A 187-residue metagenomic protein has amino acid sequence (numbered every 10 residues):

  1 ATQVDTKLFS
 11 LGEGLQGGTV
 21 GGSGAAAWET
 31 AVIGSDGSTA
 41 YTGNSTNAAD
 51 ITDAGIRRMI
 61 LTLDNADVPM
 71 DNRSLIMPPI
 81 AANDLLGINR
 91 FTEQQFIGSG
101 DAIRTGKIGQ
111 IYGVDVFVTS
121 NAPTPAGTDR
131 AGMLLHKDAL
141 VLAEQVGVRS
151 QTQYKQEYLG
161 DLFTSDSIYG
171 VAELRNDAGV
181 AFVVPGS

Functional and structural regions predicted by a protein language model:
A1-G24, A66-P79, V116, V148 (+1 more regions): Long, contiguous amphipathic alpha-helices that act as assembly "spine/axial" helices in icosahedral shell and virion
A1-T62, A181-S187: Alpha-helical scaffold segments that mediate packing/assembly in large oligomeric complexes
Y41, R57, D64-D67, G98 (+1 more regions): Generic, low-specificity signal for short hydrophobic/alpha-helical stretches with a mild N-terminal bias, encompassing
N44-N47, I88-S187: Sequence/fold signature of self-assembling virion shell proteins
A49-I88: Hydrophobic, aromatic-enriched interface-forming segments
